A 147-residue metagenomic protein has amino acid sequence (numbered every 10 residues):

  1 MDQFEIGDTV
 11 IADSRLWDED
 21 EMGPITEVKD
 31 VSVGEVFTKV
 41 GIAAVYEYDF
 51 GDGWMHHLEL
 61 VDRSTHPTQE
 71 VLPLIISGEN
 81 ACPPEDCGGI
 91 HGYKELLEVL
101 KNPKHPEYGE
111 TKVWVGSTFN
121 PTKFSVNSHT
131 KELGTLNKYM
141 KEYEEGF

Functional and structural regions predicted by a protein language model:
M1-F147: Short linear regulatory motifs enriched in tryptophan with gly/pro/ser
